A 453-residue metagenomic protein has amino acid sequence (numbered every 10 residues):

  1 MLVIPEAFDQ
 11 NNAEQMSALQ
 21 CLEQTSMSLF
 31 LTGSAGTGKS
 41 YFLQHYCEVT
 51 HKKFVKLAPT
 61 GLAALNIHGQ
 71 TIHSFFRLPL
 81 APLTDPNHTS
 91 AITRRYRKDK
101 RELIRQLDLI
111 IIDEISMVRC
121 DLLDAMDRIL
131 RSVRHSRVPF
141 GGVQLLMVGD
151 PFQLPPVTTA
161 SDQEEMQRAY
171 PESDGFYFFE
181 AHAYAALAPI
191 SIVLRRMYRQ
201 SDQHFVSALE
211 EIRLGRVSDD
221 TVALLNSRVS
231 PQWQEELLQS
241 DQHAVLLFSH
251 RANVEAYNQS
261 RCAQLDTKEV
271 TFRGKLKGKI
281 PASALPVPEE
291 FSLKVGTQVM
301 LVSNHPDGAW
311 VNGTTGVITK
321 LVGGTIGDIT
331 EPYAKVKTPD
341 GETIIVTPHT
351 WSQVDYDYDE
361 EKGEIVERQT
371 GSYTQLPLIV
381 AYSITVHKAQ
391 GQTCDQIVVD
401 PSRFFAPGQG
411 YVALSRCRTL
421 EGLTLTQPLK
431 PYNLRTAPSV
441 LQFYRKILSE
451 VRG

Functional and structural regions predicted by a protein language model:
M1-G453: Conserved ATP-binding/catalytic motifs of P-loop helicase motor domains
